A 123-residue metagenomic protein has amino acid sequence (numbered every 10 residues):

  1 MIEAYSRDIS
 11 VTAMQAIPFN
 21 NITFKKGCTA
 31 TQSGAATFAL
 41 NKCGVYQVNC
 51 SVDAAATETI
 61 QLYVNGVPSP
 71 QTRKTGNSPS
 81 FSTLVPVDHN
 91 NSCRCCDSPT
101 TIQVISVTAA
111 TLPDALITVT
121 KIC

Functional and structural regions predicted by a protein language model:
M1-C123: Extracellular jelly-roll beta-sandwich "head" domains, especially the C-terminal globular C1q domain
